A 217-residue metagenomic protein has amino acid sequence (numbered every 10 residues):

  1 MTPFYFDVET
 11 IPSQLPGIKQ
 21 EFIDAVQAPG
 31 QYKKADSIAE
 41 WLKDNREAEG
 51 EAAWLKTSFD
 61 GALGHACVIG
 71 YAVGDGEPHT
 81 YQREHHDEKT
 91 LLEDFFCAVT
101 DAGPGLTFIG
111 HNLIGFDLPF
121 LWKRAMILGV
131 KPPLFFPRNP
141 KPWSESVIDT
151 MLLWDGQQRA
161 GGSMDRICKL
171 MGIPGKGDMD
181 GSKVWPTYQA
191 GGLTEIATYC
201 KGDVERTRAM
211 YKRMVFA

Functional and structural regions predicted by a protein language model:
M1-K123: Conserved non-catalytic scaffold segment of RNase H-like nuclease domains
T2, G64-H86, A102-T198, G202-A217: Metal-dependent phosphoesterase core characteristic of DEDDh/y 3'-5' exonuclease domains
